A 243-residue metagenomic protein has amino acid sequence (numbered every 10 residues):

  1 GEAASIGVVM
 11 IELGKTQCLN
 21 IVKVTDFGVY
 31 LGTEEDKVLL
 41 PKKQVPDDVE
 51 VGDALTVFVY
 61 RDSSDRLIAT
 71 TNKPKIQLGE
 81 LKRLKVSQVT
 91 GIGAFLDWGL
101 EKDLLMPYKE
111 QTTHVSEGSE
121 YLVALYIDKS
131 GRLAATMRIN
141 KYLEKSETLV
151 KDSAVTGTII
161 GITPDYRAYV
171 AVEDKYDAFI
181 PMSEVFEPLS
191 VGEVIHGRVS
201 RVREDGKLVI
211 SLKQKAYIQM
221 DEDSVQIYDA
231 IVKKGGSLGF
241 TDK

Functional and structural regions predicted by a protein language model:
E2-K243: Single-stranded RNA-binding regions, centering on S1/OB-family and related RNA-binding modules
